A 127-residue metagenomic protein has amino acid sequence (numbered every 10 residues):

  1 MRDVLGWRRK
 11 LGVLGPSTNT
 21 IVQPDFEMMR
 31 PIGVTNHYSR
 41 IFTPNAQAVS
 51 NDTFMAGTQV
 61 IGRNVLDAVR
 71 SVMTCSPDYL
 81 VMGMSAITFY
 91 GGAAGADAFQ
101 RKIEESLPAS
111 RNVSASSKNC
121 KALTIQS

Functional and structural regions predicted by a protein language model:
M1-D67: N-terminal glycine-rich anion-binding loop in soluble enzyme alpha/beta folds
V4-R8, M73-C75, I125: Flexible, charged surface loops at secondary-structure boundaries
L14-P16, G83, S127: Short hydrophobic segments within beta-strands
Q23, I32, I61, A94-D97 (+2 more regions): Helix-coil boundary/capping segments in enzymes
F42, A86, S117-N119: Short glycine-enriched loops at secondary-structure junctions
D67-S71, N119-A122: A generic secondary-structure signal
V69-N112: Glycine/small-residue-rich loop that forms an oxyanion/phosphate-binding "nest" at active or ligand-binding sites
I103-S127: Conserved beta-alpha
